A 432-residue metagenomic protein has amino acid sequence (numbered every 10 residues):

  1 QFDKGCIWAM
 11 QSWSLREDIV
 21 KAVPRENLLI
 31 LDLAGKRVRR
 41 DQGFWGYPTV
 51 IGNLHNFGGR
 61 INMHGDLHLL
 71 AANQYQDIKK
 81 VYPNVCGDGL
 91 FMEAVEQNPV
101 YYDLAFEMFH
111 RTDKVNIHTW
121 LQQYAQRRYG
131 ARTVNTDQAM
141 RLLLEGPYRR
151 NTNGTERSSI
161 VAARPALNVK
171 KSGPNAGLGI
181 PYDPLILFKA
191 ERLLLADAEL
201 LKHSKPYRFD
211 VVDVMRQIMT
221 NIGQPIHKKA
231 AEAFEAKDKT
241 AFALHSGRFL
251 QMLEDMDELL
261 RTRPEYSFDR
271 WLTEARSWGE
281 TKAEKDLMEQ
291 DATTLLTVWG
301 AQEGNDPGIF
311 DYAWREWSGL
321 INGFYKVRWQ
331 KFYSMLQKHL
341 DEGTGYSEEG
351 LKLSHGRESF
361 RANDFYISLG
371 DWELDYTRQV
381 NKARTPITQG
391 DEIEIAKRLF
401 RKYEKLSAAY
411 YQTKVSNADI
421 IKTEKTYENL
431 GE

Functional and structural regions predicted by a protein language model:
Q1-R157, V161-P184, E235-A243, G247-L250 (+2 more regions): Catalytic-core regions of glycoside hydrolase
N98-P99, D197-S204, L260-R263: Membrane-interface helix-loop junctions at the exits of transmembrane helices
Y101-F109, M215, M219, Y325 (+1 more regions): Short, Φ-rich (hydrophobic/aromatic) sequence segments
V169, P174-H203, Y207-E235: C-terminal substrate/ligand-recognition segments
R208-V212, R216, Q224-K229, K237-I421: C-terminal amphipathic alpha-helical interaction region
K422-E432: Long, low-complexity, intrinsically disordered segments
